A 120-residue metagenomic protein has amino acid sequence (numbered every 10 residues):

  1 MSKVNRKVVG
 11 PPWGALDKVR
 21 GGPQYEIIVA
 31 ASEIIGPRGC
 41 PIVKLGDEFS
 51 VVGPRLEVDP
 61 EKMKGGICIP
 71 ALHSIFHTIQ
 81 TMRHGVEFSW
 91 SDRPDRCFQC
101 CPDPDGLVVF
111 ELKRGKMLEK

Functional and structural regions predicted by a protein language model:
S2-K18: Amphipathic/hydrophobic helical signal segments and adjacent flexible N-terminal regions that mediate secretion
L16-A30: Short, basic/aromatic beta-hairpin or loop at an interaction surface
E33-R38: Short alpha-helix capping/helix-loop boundary micro-motifs
L56-I67: Short, Lys/Arg- and Gly-enriched loop/turn segments at beta-strand edges
M82-K120: Short, compact, well-ordered microdomains
